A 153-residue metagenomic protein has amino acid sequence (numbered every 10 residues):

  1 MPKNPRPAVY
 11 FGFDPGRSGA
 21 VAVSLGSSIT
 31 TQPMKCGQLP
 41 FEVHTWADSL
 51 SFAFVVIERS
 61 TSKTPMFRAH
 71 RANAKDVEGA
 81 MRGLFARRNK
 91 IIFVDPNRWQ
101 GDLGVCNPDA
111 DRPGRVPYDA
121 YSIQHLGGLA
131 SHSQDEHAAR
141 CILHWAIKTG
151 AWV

Functional and structural regions predicted by a protein language model:
M1-V153: Phosphate- and other anionic-substrate recognition elements at nucleic-acid/protein interfaces
